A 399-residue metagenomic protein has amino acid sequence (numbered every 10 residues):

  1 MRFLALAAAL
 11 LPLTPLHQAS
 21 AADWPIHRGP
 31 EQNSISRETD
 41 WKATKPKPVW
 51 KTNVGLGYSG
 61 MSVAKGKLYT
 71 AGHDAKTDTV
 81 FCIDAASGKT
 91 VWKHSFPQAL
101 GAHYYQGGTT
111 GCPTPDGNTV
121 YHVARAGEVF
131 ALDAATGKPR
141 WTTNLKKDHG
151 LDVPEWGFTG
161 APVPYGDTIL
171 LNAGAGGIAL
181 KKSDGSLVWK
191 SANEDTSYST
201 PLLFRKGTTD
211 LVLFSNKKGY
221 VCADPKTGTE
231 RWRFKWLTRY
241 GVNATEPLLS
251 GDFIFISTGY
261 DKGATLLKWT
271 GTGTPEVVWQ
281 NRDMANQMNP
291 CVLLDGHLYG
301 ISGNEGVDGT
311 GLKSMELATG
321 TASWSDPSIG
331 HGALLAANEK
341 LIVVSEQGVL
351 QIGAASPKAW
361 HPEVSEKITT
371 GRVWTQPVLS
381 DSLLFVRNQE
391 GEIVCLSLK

Functional and structural regions predicted by a protein language model:
A22-K47, T265: Blade/loop signatures of beta-propeller domains
G29-Q32, H73-A75, R125, G174 (+5 more regions): Short loop/turn segments immediately following the C-termini of beta-strands
V49-S62, K93-T114, T142-P164, G174 (+7 more regions): Extracytoplasmic beta-rich repeat domains
K65-G66, G117-N118, G166-D167, T208-D210 (+4 more regions): Short coil/turn segments that connect the beta-strands within blades of beta-propeller domains
T77-V80, C222, K262-L267, V307-K313 (+2 more regions): Structural motif
D84-S87, D133-T136, K181-D184, D224-G228 (+4 more regions): Short loop/turn segments that connect beta-strands within beta-propeller blades
R372-K399: Blade-level signature of beta-propeller repeat domains, shared across WD40, Kelch, NHL, RCC1 and BNR/Asp-box propellers
